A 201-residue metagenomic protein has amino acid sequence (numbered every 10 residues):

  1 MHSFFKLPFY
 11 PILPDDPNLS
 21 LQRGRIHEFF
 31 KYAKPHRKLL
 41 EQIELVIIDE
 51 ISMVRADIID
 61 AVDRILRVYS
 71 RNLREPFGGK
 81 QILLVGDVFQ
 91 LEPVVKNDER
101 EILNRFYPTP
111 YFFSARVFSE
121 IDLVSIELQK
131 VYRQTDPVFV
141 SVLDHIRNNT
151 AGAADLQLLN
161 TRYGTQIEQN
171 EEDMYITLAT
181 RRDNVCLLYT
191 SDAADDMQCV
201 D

Functional and structural regions predicted by a protein language model:
M1-D196, D201: Conserved ATP-binding/catalytic motifs of P-loop helicase motor domains
